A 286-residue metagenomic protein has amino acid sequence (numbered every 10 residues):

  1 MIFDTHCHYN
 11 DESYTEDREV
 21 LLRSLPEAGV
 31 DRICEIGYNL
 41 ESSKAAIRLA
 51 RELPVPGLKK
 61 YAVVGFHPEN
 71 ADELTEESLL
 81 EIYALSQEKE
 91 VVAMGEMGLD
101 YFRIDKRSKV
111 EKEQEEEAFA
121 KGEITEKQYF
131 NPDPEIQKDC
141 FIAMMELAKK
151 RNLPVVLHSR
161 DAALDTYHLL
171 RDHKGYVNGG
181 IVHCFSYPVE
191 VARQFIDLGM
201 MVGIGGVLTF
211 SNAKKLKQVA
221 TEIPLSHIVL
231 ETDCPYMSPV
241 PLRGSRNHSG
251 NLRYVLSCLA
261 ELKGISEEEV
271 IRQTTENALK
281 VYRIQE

Functional and structural regions predicted by a protein language model:
M1-E286: Mid-domain alpha/beta scaffold segments of enzyme catalytic cores
